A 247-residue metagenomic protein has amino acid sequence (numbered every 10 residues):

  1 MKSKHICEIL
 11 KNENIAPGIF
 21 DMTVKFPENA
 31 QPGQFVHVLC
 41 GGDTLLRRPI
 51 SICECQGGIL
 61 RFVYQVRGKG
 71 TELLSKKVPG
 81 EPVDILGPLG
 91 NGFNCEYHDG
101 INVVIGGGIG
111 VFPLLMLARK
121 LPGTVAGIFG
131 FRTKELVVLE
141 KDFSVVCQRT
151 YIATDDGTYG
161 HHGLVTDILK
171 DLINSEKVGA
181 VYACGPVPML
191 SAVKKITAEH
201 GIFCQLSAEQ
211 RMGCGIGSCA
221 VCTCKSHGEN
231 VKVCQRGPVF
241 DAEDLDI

Functional and structural regions predicted by a protein language model:
K2-P79: Ferredoxin-reductase
K11, E54, I152-T154, L206 (+1 more regions): Structural signal for conserved beta-strand scaffold positions within catalytic alpha/beta enzyme cores
T44-I52, G90-Y97, C234: Short, Lys/Arg- and Gly-enriched loop/turn segments at beta-strand edges
E72-E209: FNR/FR-type flavoprotein reductase catalytic core
V187-P188, E209-P238: Local cysteine-cluster metal-coordination motifs and their immediate loop/turn environment, predominantly Fe-S cluster
P238-I247: Short microdomains enriched in Cys/His and/or Lys/Arg
